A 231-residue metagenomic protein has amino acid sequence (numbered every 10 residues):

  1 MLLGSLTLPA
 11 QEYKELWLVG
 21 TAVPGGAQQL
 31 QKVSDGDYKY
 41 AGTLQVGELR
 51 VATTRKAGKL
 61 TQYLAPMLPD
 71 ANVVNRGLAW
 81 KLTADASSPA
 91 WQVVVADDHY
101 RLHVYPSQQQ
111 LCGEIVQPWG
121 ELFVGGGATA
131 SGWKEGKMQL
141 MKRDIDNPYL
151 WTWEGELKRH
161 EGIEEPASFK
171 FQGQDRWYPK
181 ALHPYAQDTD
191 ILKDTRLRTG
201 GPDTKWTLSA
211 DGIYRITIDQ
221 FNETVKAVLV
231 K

Functional and structural regions predicted by a protein language model:
M1-E12: Bacterial Sec-dependent N-terminal signal peptides
E12-E48, T54-A79, V116-I163, Q174-L197: Aromatic-rich carbohydrate-binding modules that target alpha-glucans
V46-E48, D97-H99, E164-P166, D211-I213: Extracellular Ig-like/FN3 beta-sandwich strand-entry sites
R55-A57, P106-Q108, G173-D175, Q220-N222: Surface-exposed loop/turn motifs at beta-strand-loop junctions within extracellular Ig-like and Fibronectin type III
W80, P89-V94, D203-T207: Tandem-repeat/low-complexity and Cys-motif detector
D97-Q117: Short, structured interface segments
R101-P106, W206-V225: Short, exposed beta-strand-loop hairpins at the edges of beta-sheets in extracellular/periplasmic proteins
D190, G201, D219-V230: Extracellular jelly-roll beta-sandwich "head" domains, especially the C-terminal globular C1q domain
